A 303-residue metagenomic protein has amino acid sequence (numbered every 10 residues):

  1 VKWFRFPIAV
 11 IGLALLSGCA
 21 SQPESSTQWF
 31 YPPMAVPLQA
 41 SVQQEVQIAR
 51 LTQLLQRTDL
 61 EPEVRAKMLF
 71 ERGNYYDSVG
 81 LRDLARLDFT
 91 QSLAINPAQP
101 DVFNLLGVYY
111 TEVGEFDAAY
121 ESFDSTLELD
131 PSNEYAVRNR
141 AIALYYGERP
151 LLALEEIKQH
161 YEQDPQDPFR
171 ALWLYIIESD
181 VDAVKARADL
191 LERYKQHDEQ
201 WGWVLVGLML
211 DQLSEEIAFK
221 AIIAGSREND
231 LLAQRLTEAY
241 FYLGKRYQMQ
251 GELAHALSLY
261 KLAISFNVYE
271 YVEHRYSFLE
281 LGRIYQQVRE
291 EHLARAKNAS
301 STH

Functional and structural regions predicted by a protein language model:
C19-E71, E290-H303: N-terminal leader/linker segments that initiate helical-solenoid repeat arrays
R57, E61, I95, L129 (+3 more regions): Structural marker of alpha-solenoid helical repeat scaffolds
P62-A66, P100-D101, E134-Y135, D167-F169 (+2 more regions): Helix-start (N-cap) detector for alpha-helical repeat units in TPR-like alpha-solenoids, especially tetratricopeptide
S78, E112-V113, Y146-G147, I176 (+3 more regions): Register position in tetratricopeptide repeats
